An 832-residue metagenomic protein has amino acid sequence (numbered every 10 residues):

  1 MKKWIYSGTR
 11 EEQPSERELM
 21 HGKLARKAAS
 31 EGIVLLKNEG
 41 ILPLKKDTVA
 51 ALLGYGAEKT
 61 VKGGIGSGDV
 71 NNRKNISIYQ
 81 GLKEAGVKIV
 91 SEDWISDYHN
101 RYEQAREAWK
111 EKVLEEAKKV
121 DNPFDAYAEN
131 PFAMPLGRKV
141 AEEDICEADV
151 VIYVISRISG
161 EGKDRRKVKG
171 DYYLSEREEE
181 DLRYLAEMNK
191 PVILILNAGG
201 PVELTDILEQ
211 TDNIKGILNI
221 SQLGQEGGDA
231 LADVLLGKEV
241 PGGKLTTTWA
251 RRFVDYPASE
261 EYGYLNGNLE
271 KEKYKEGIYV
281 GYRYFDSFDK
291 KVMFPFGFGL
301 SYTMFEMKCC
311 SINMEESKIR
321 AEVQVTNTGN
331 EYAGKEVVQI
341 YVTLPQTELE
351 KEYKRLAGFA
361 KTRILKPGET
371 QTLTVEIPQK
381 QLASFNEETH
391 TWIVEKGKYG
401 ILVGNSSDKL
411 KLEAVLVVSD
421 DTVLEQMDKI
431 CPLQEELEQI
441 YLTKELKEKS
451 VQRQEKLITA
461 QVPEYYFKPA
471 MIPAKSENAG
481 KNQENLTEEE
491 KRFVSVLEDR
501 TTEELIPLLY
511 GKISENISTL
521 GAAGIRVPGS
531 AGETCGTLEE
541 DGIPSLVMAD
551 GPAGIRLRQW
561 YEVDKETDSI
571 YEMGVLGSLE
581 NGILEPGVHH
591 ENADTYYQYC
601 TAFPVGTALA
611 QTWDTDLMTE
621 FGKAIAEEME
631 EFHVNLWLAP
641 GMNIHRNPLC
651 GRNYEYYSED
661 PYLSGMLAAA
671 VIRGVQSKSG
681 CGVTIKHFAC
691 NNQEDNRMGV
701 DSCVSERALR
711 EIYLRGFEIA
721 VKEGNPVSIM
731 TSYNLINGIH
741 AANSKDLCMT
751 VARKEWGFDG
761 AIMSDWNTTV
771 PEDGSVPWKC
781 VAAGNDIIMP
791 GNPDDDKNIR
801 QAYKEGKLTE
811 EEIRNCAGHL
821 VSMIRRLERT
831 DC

Functional and structural regions predicted by a protein language model:
M1-S384, I393-K409, L424-C832: Glycoside hydrolase catalytic-domain context in secreted enzymes
H390: Extracellular/periplasmic metallocenter environments
L410-A414: Extracellular and select intracellular beta-sandwich modules with Ser/Thr-enriched, small-residue motifs on
V415-E425: Short beta-strand edge segments in extracellular beta-sheet folds
